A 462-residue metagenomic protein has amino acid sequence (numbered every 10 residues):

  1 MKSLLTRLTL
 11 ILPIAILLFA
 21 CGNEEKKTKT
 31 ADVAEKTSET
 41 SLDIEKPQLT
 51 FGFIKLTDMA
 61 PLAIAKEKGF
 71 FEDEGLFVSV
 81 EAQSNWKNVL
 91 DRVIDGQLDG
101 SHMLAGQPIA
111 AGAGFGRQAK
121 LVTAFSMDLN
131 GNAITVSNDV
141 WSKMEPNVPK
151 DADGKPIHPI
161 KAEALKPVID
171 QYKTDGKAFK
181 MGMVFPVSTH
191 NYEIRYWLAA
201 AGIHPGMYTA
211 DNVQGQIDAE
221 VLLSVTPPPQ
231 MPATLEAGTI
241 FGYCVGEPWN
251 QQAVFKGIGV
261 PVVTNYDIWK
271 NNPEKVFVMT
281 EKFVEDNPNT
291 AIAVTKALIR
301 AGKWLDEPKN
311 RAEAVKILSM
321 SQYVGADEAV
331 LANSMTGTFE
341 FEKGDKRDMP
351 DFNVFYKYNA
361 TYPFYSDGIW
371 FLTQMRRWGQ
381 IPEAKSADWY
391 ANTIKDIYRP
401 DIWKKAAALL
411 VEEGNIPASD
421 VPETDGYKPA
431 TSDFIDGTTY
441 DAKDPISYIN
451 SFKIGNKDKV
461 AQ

Functional and structural regions predicted by a protein language model:
M1-T9: Bacterial N-terminal signal peptides that target proteins for export
L17-A20: C-terminal motif of bacterial Sec signal peptides marking the signal peptidase cleavage site
G22-E25: Bacterial signal peptide processing site
D32-S224, T234-N271, S447: Short, glycine-/small- and polar/acidic-enriched structural segments that line small-molecule recognition paths
L56, Q83-K87, H102, V184-T189 (+4 more regions): Soluble non-cytosolic domains of exported or imported proteins
T209, P228-E340: Pocket-lining segment of extracytoplasmic ligand-binding domains
E285-D401: Secondary-structure end/capping motifs
I369-Q462: Conserved C-terminal helix/tail region of periplasmic/extracytoplasmic solute-binding proteins
